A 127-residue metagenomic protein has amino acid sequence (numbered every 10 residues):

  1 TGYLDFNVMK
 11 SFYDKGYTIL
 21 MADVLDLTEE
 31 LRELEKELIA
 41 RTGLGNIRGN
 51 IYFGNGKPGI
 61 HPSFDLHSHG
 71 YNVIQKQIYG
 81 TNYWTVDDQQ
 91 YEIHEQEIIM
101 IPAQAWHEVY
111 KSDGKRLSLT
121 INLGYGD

Functional and structural regions predicted by a protein language model:
T1-I98, A105-D127: Active-site region of the double-stranded beta-helix
